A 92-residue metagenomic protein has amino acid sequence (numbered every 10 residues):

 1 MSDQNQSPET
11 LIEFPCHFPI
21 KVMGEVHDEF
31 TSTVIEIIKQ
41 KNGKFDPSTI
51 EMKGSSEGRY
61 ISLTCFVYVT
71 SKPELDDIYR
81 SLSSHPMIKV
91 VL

Functional and structural regions predicted by a protein language model:
M1-S62, Y68-L92: Long, contiguous binding/interaction regions
